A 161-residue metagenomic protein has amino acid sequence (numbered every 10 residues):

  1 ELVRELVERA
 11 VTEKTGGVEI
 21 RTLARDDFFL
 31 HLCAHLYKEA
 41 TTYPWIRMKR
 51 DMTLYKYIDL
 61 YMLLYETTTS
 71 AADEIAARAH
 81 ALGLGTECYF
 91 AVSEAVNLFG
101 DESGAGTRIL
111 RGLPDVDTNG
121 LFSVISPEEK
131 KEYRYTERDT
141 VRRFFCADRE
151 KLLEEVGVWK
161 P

Functional and structural regions predicted by a protein language model:
E1-P161: Conserved NTP-donor binding/palm subdomain of two-metal-ion nucleotidyltransferases/polymerases, i.e., the charged
